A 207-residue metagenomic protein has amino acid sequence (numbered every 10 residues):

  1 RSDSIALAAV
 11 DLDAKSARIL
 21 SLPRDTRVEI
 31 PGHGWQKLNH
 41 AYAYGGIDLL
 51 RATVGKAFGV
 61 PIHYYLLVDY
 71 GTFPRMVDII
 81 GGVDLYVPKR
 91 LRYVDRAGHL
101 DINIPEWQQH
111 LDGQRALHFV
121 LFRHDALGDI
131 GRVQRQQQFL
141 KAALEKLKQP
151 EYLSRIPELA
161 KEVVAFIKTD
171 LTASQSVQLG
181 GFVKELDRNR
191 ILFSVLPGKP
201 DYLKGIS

Functional and structural regions predicted by a protein language model:
R1-S207: Non-catalytic, solvent-exposed segments at the cell envelope interface
